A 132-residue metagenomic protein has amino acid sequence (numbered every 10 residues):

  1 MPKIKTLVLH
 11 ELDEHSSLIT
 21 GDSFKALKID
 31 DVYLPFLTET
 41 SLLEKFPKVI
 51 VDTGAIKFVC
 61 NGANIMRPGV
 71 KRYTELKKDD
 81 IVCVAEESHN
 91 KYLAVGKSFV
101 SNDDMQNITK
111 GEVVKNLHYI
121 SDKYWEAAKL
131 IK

Functional and structural regions predicted by a protein language model:
M1-K71, L76-K78, V82-K132: Beta-strand/loop-dominated core regions that host nucleotide or nucleotide-derived cofactor-binding catalytic loops
